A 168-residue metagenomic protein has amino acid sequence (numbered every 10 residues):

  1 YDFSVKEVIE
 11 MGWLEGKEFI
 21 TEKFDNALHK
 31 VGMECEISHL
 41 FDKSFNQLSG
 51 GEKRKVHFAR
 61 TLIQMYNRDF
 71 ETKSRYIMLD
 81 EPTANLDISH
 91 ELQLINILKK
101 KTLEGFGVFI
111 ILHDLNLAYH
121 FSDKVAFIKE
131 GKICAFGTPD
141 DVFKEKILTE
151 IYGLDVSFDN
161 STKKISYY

Functional and structural regions predicted by a protein language model:
K23-L40: Conserved ABC ATPase "signature" region
S44-L48, E52: Conserved ABC ATPase signature
E71-T72, I77-E81: Catalytic Walker B motif of ABC-type/P-loop ATPase nucleotide-binding domains
L112-H113: H-loop/switch region of ABC-family ATPase nucleotide-binding domains
A118-H120: A short, surface-exposed alpha-helical micro-motif characterized by mixed small hydrophobic and charged/polar residues
F136-G137: ABC ATPase "signature
T149-Y168: ABC ATPase nucleotide-binding domains
